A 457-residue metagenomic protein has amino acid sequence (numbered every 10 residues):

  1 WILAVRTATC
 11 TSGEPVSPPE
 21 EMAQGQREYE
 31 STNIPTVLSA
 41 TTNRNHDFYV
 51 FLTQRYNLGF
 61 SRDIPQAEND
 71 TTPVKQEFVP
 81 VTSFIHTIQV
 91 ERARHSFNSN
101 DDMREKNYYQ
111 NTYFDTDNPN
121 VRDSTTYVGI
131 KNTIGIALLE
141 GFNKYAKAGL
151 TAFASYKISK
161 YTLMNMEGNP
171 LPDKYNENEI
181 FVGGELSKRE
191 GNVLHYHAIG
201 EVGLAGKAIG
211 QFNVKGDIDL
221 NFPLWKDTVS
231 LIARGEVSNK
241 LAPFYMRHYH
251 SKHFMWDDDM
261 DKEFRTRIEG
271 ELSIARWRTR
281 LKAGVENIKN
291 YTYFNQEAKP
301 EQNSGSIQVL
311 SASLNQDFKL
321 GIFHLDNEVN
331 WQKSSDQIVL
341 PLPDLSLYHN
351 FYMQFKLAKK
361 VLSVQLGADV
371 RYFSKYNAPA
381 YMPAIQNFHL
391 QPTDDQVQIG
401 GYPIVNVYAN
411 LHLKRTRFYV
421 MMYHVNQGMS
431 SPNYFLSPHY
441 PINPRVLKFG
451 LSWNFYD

Functional and structural regions predicted by a protein language model:
W1-I2, I218: Accessible peptide chain termini
I2-N57: Acidic/polar loop-and-plug regions of large Gram-negative outer-membrane beta-barrel proteins
R44-D457: Exposed, low-structure sequence patches enriched in small/polar residues
